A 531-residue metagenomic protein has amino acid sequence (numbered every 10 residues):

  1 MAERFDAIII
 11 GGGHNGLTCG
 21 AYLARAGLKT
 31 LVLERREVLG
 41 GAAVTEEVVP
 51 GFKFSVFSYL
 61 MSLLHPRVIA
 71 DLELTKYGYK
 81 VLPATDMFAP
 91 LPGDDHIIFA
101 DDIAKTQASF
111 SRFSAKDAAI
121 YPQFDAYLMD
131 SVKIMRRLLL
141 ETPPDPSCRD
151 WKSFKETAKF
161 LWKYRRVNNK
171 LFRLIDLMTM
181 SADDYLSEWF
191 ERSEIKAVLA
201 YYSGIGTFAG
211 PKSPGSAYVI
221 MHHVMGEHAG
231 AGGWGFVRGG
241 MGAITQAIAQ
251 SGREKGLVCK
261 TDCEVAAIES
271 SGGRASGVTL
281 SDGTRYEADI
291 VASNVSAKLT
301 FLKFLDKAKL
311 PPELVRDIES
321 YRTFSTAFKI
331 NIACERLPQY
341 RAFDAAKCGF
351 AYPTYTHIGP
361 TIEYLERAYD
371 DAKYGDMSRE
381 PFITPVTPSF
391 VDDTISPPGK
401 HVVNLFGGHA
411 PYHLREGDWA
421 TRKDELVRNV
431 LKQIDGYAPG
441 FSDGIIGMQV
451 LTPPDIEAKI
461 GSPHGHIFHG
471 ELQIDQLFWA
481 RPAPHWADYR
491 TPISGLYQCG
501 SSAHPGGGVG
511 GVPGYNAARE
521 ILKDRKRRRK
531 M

Functional and structural regions predicted by a protein language model:
M1-A7, R25-A26, A229, L477-T491 (+1 more regions): Extreme N-terminal leader/targeting segments of oxidoreductases
E3-P146: N-terminal glycine-rich phosphate/pyrophosphate-binding loop and immediately adjacent elements
Q123-E156, P381-W479: Helix-rich C-terminal "cap"/substrate-channel and partner-interaction subdomain that packs against the flavin-binding
M129-K255, S462-L477: Active-site/ligand-binding neighborhood in enzyme catalytic cores
R192, K196-K212, H357, G375-P388 (+1 more regions): A glycine-rich dinucleotide-binding beta-alpha-beta segment and adjacent secondary-structure elements that constitute
A231, V237, E264-S396: Mid-domain catalytic core of redox enzymes that form a hydrophobic substrate pocket/lid adjacent to a catalytic redox
S251-V265: A conserved beta-strand/loop element that lines the FAD pocket in flavoprotein oxidoreductases
S501-L522: A conserved FAD-binding loop/helix module that cradles the flavin
